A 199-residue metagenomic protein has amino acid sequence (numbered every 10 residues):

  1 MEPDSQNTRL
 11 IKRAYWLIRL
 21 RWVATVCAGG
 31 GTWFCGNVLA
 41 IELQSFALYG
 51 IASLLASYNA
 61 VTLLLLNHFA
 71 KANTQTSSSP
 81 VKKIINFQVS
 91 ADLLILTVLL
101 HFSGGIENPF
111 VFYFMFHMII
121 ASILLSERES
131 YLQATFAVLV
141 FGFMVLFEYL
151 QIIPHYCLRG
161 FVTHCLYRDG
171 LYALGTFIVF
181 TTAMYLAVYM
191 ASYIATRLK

Functional and structural regions predicted by a protein language model:
M1-E2, V61-K71, G175-K199: Juxtamembrane or sensor-core-proximal signal-transducing alpha helices that couple sensory domains to cytosolic
M1-K12: Short, Lys/Arg-rich, polar N-terminal cytosolic tail immediately upstream of the first transmembrane signal-anchor
W16-T25, I85-Q88, S130: Select subsegments of transmembrane alpha-helices in polytopic membrane proteins, especially boundary-proximal
T25-G105, F114-M118, A137-F141: Hydrophobic transmembrane alpha-helices and their membrane-interface boundaries in multi-pass, membrane-anchored
Q44, V81, N108-P109, E127-L132: Membrane-helix interface segments
Q75-S78, C157-H164, I194-K199: Membrane-proximal helical linkers
Q88-E107, E129-L174: Hydrophobic transmembrane alpha-helices
